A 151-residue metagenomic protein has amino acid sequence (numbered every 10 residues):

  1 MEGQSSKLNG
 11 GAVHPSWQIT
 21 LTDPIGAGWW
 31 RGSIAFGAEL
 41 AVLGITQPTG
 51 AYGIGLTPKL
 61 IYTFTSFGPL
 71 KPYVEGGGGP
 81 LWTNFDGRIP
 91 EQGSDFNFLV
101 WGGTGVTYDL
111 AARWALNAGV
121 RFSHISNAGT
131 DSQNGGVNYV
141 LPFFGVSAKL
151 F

Functional and structural regions predicted by a protein language model:
M1, F36-V42, V74-P80, A118-H124: Transmembrane beta-barrel strands of outer-membrane/channel proteins
M1-G3, L43-T46, D86-Q92, A128-N134: Extracellular loop and loop/strand-boundary signature of outer-membrane beta-barrel proteins
M1-I25: Transmembrane beta-strand segments of outer-membrane beta-barrel domains in Gram-negative and organellar OMPs
K7-V13, G50-L56, L70, S94-V100 (+1 more regions): Residues that define the transmembrane beta-barrel architecture of outer-membrane proteins
P15, V137-F151: Outer-membrane beta-barrel "beta-signal"
Q18-T20, I61-F64, G105-T107, G145-K149: Transmembrane beta-barrel domains of outer membrane proteins
L21-I34, P48-G50, T65-K71, L110-W114 (+1 more regions): Short loop/turn motifs that connect adjacent beta-strands in outer-membrane beta-barrel proteins
E39-E75, G79: Mid-length scaffold segments of soluble, non-membrane domains
